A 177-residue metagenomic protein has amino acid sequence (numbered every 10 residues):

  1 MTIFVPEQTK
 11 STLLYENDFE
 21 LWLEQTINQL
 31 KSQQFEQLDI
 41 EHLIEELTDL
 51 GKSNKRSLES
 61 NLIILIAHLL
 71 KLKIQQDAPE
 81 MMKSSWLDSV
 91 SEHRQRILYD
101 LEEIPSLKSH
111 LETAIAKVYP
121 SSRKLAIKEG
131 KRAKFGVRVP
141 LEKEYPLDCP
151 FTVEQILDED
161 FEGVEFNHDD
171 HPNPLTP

Functional and structural regions predicted by a protein language model:
M1-P177: Surface/interface-facing alpha-helical segments and adjacent flexible terminal/loop regions used for partner/assembly
